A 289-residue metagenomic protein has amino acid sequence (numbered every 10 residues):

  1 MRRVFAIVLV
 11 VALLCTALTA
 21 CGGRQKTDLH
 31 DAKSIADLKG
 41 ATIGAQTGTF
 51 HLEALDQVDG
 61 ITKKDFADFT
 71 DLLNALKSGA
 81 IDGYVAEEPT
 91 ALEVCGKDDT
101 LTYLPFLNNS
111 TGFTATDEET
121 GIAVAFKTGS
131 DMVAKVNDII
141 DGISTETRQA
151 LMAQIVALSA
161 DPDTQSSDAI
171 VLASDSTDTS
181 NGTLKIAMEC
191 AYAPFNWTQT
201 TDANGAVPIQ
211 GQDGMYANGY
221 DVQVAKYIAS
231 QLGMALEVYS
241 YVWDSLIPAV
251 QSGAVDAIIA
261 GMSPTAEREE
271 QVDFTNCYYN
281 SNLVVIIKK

Functional and structural regions predicted by a protein language model:
R2-R3, V11-L13, T19-D37, T42 (+1 more regions): N-terminal hydrophobic or amphipathic helices and topogenic motifs
G22, T49, T114-D163, V222-Q231 (+1 more regions): Extended ligand-binding regions for polar small-molecule ligands
G23-L38, E88-E119, F126, S230 (+1 more regions): Acidic, polar ligand-binding/catalytic clefts
L29-K33, F50, F69-D71, G129 (+2 more regions): A generic local structural motif
T42-A45, H51-E53, Q57-S78, G83 (+3 more regions): Extracytoplasmic small-molecule ligand-binding "clamshell" domains of the periplasmic binding protein/Venus flytrap
K63-D65, Y103, V171-D175, V238: Conserved beta-strand scaffold positions in the cores of enzyme catalytic domains, especially in NTP/NDP-utilizing
